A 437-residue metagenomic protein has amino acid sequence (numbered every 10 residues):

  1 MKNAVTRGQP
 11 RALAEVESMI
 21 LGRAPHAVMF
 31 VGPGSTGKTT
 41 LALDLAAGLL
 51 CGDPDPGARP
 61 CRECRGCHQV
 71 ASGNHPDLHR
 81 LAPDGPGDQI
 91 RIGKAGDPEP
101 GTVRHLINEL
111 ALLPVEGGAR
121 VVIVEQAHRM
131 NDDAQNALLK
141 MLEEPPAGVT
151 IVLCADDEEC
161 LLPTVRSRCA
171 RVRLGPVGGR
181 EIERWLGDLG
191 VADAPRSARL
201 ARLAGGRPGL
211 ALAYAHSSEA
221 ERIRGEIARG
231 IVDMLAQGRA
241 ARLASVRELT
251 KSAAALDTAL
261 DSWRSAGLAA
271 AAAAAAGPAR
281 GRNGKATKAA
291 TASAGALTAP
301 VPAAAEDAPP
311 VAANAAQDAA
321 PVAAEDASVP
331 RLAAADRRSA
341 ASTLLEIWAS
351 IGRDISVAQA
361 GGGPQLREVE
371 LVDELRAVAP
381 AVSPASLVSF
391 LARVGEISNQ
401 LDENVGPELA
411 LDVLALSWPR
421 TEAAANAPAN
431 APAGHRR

Functional and structural regions predicted by a protein language model:
M1-D133: Clamp-loader machinery-focused feature within the broader ASCE/P-loop NTPase space
M1-G48, Q69, A111, A147-V149 (+3 more regions): Charged, glycine-rich active-site and insertion segments that engage polyanionic ligands
H75-L78, E116, V152, R166-V172: Active-site-adjacent scaffolding segments
G117-V121, P146-V152: Loop/turn-to-beta-strand initiation segments
N136-T150: Conserved catalytic/switch belt of AAA+ P-loop NTPases
